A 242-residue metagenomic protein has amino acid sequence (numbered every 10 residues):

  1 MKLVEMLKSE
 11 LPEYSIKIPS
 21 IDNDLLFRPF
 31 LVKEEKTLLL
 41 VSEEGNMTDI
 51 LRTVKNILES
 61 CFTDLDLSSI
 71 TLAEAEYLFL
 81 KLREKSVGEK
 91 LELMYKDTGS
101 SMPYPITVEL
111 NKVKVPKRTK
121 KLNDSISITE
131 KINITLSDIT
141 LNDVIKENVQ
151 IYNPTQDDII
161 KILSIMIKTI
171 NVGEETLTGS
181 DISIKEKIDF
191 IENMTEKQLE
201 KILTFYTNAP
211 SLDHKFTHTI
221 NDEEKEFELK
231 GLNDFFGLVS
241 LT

Functional and structural regions predicted by a protein language model:
M1-T242: Long C-terminal interaction/binding lobes of large macromolecular proteins
